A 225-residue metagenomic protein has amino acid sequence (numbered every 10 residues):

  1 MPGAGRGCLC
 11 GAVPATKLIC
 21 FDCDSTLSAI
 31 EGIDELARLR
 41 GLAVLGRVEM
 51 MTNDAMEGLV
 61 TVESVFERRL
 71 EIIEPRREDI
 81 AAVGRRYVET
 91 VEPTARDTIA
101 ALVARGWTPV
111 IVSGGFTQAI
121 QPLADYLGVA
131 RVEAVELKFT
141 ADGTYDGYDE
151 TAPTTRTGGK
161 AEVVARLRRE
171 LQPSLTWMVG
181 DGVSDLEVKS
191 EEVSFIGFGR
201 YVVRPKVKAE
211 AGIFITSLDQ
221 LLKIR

Functional and structural regions predicted by a protein language model:
R6-E136, A141: Alpha-helical substrate-recognition element adjacent to the catalytic core
R85-E89, V110, A152-T157, S174: Short, flexible loop segments at the rims of nucleotide/cofactor-binding pockets, characterized by
R105-T108, R169-T176, S194: Short beta-strand/loop segments at the ligand-binding rim of alpha/beta enzyme cores
S113-G114, L175-I213: Acidic, Mg2+-coordinating phosphoryl-transfer loop and its flanking beta/alpha structural elements, shared across
R131-A161: Glycine/Thr-rich beta-alpha phosphate-binding loop at enzyme active sites
E133, I213-Q220: Short acidic-hydrophobic, aromatic-tinged amphipathic segments that line or gate anion-handling sites
T140-G147, P205-I213, I224-R225: Short, charged, surface-exposed secondary-structure boundary motifs
T155-L186: Conserved Lys-Pro-Asp/Glu-containing loop-to-beta segment of HAD-superfamily phosphomonoesterases, centered on
